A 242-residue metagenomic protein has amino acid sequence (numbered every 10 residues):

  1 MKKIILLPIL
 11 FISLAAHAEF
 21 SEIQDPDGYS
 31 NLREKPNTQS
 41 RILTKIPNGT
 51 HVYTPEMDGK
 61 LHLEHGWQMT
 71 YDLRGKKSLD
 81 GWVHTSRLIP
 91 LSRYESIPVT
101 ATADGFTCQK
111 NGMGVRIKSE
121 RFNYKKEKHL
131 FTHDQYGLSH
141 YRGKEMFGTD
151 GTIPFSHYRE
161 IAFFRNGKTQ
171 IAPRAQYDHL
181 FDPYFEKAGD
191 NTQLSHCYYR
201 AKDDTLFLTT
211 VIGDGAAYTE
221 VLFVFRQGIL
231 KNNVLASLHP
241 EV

Functional and structural regions predicted by a protein language model:
I4-L14: Sec-dependent N-terminal signal peptides
F20-S21, K45-S86: SH3/SH3-like beta-barrel superfamily modules
K35-N48: SH3/SH3-like (including bacterial SH3b) beta-barrel domains that bind proline-rich motifs or cell-wall ligands
H65, S156-Y158, A216-E220: Short, surface-exposed coil-to-beta transition loops
Q68-Q109, P240-E241: Boundary regions of SH3-family modules and the immediately adjacent low-complexity/disordered segments in eukaryotic
P90-T192: Surface-exposed acidic loop/strand-edge motifs in secreted or periplasmic proteins that form small linear binding
Y177-V221, R226: Acidic, glycine-rich flexible loop segments
R226-V242: Short, low-complexity, Pro/Ser/Thr/Gly-rich segments in the mature regions of secreted, periplasmic
